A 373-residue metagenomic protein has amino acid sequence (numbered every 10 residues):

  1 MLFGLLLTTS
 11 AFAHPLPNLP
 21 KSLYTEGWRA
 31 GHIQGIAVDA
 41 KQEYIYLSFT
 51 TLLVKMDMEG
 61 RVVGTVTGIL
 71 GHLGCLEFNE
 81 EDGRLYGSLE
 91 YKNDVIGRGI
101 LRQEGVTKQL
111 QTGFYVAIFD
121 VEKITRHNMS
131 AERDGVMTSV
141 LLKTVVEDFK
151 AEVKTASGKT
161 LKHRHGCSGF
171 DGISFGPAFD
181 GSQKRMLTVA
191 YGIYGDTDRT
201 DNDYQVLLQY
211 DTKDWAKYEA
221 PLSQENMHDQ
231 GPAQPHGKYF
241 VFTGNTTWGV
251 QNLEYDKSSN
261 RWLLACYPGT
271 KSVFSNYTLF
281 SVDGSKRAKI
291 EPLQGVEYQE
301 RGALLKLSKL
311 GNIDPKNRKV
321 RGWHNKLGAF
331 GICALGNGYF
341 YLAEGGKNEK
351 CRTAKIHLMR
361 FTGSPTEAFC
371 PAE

Functional and structural regions predicted by a protein language model:
P20-T25, K123-F170, T212-T247, E291-N325: Surface-exposed loop and turn segments in beta-propeller and other repeat-based domains that flank or scaffold
K21-T51, D171, A178: Beta-strand-rich domains and repeat architectures in extracellular enzymes and scaffolds, especially beta-propellers
A30-A37, L70-F78, C167-I173, W248-N252 (+1 more regions): Repeated scaffold domains used in trafficking and secretory/extracellular systems, primarily beta-propellers
V38-K41, N79-D82, P177-Q183, K257-S259 (+1 more regions): Residue-level detector of Asp-centered blade-edge/turn motifs that repeat once per structural unit in beta-propeller
D39-I69, I290: Beta-propeller domains
E59-Q109: Blade-loop segments of beta-propeller domains
I100-R126, T200-K217, S275-V296, T353-P371: Beta-propeller blade signature
T243-G311: Loop/turn-rich, solvent-exposed surfaces of beta-rich toroidal or solenoidal domains
